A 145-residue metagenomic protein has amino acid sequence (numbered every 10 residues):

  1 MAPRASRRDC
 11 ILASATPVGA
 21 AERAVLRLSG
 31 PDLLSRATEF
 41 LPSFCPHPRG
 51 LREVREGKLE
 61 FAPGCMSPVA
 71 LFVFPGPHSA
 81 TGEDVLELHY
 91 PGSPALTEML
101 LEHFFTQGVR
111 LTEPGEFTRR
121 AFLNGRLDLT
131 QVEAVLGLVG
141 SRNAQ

Functional and structural regions predicted by a protein language model:
M1-Q145: A glycine-rich (often HGG/GG-containing) alpha/beta subdomain
